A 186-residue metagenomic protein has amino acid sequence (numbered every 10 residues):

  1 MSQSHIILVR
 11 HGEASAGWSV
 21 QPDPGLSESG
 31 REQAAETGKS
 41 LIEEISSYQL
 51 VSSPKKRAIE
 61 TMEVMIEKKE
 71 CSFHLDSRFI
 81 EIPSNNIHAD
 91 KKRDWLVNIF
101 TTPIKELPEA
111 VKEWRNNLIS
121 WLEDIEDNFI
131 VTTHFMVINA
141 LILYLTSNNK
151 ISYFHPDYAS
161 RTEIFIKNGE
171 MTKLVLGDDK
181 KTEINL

Functional and structural regions predicted by a protein language model:
S2-H74, N98-E106: Active-site-proximal alpha-helix that buttresses catalytic centers in soluble enzyme cores
I6, Y48, I125-M136: Generic beta-sheet signal
A14, V137-I138: Short active-site segment of divalent metal-dependent hydrolases/proteases that encodes the spacing between
P24-G25, E63-S120, V175: Phosphate-handling substructures
E36-S40, N117-D124: A generic secondary-structure signal
V64, A140, Y144: Active-site signature of alpha/beta-hydrolase-fold catalytic machinery across serine- and Asp/Cys-nucleophile hydrolases
N149-V175: Domain-level recognition of soluble alpha/beta enzyme cores, biased toward histidine phosphatases/phosphomutases
L174-N185: Short, solvent-exposed aromatic-acidic interface loops
